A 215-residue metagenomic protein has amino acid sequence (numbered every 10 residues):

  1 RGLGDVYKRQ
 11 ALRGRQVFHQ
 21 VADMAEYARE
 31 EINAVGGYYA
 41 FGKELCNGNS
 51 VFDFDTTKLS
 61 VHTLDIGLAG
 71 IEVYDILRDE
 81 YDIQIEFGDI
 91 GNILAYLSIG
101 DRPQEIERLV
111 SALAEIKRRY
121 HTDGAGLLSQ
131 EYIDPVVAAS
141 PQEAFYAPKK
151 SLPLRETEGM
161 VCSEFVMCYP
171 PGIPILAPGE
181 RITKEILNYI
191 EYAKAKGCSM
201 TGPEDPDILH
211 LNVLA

Functional and structural regions predicted by a protein language model:
R1-Y7: Short, small-residue-biased leader/transition segments that mark boundaries at the very start of proteins
L3, D55-T57, L209: A generic secondary-structure signal marking the coil-to-beta-strand transition
K8-R29, E105: Structural signature of PLP-dependent enzymes
Y27, N33-G202: Conserved C-terminal alpha-helix-loop-beta "cap" of PLP-dependent enzymes that closes/shapes the active-site mouth
S199-A215: Charge-dense polyanion-binding interfaces
